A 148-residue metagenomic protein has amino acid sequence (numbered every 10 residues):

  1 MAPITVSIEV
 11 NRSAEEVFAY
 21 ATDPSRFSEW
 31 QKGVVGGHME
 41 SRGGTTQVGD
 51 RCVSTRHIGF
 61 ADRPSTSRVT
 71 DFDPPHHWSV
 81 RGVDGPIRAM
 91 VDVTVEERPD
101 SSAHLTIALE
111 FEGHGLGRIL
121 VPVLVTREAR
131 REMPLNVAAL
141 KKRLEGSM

Functional and structural regions predicted by a protein language model:
M1-R42: Hydrophobic ligand-binding cavity/cleft-lining segments
P3-T5, D62-T66, R88-D92: Short, surface-exposed coil-to-beta transition loops
S7-N11, H38, R68, T94 (+1 more regions): Generic structural detector for well-ordered beta-strands
N11, F72-D73, R98: A short, compositionally biased micro-patch
E15-F18, P134, A138: Amphipathic alpha-helical segments that line or abut small-molecule/effector binding pockets and mediate allosteric
H38-P86, H104, L116, L135-M148: Glycine-rich portal/gate segments that line the openings of hydrophobic small-molecule binding cavities
R81-L135: Beta-strand/loop substructures that line and gate deep hydrophobic ligand-binding cavities in soluble
